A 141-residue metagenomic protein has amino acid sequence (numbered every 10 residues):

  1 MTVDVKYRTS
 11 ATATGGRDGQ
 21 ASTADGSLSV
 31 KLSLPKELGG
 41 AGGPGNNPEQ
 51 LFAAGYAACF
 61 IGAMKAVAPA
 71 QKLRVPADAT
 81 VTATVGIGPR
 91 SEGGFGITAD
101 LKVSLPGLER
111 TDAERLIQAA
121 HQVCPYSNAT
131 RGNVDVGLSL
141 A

Functional and structural regions predicted by a protein language model:
M1-A54, I61-A141: Extended beta-strand/beta-hairpin segments
